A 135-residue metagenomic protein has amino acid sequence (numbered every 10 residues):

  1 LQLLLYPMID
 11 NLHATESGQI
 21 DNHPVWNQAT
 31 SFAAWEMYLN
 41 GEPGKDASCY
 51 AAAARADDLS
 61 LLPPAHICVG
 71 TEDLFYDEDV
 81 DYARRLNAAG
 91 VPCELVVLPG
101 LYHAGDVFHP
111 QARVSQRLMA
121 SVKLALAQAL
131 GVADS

Functional and structural regions predicted by a protein language model:
L1-S135: Alpha/beta-hydrolase superfamily serine-hydrolase fold, recognizing
